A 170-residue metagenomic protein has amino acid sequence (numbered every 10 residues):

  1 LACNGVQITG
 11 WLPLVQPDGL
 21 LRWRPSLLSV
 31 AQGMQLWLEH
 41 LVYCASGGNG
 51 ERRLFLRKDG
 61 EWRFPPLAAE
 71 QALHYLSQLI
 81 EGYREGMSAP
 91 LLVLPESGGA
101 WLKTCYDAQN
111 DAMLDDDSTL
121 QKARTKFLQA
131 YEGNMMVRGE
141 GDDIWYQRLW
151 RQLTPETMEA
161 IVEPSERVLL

Functional and structural regions predicted by a protein language model:
L1-L170: Structural signature of nuclease core domains in nucleic-acid processing machines
